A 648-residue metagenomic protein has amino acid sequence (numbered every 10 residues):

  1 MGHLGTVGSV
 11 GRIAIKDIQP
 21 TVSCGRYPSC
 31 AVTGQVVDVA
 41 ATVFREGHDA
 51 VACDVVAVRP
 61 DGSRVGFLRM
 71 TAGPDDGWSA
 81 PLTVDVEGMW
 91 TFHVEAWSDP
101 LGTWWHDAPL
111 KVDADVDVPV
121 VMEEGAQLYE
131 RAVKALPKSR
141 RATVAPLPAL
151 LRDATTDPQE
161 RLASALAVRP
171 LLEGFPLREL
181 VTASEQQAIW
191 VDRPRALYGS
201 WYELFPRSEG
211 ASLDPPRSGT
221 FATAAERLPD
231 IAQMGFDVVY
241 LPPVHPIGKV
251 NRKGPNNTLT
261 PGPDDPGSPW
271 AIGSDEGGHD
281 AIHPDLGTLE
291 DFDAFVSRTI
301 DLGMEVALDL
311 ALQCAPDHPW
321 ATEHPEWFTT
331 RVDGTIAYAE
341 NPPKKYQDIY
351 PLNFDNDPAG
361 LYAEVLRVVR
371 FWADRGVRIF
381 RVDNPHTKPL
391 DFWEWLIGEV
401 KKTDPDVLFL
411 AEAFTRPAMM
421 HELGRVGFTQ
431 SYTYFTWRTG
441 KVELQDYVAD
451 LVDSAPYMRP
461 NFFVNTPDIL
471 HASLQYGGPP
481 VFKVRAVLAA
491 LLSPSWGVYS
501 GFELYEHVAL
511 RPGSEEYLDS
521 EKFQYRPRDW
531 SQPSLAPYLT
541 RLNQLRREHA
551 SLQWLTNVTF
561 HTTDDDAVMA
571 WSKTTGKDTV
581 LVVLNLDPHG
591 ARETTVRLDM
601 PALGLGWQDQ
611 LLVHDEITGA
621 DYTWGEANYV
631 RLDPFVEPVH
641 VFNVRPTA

Functional and structural regions predicted by a protein language model:
M1-A211, P215-D237, P246, T299 (+5 more regions): Carbohydrate-interacting/catalytic domains
Q19-T21, P242, D383: Solvent-exposed beta-strand sheet faces enriched in polar/charged residues
L197-Y202, P206-F221, E226, I231-D291 (+5 more regions): Aromatic-lined carbohydrate-binding/catalytic grooves of carbohydrate-active enzymes
L204, L241, T299, D309 (+1 more regions): Conserved hydrophobic/aromatic pocket- or pore-lining residues that grip, position, or stack substrates in active sites
R252, D391-W395, E593-T595: Generic recognition of short, well-ordered alpha-helical segments
P269-S297, D301-M304, C314-S531, P537 (+5 more regions): Alpha-amylase-like alpha-glycosidases and glucanotransferases acting on alpha-linked glucans and related
